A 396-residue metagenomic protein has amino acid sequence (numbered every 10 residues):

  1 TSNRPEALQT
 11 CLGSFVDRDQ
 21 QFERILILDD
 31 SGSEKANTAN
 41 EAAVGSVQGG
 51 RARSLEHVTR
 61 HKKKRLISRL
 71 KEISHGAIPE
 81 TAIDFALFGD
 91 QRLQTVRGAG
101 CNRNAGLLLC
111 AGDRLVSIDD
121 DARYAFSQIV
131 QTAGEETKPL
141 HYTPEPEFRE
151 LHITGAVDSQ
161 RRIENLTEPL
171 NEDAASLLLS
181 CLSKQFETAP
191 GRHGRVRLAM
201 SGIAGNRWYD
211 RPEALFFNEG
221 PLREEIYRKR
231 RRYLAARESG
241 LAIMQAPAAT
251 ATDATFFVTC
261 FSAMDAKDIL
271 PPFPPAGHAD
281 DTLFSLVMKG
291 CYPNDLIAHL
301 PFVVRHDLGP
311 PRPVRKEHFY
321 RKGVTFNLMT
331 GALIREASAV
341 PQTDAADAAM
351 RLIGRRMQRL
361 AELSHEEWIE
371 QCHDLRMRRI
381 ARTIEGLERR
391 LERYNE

Functional and structural regions predicted by a protein language model:
T1-T10, S31-G32: Active-site beta-to-alpha loop of glycosyltransferases that engages the nucleotide-sugar donor
G13-F22: Short, acidic, metal-binding catalytic loop of nucleotide-sugar glycosyltransferases
V16, P311-E396: Long, compositionally biased intrinsically disordered regions
K35-L109, I129-V130, E135: Active-site-proximal specificity loops/subdomain of glycosyltransferases
L115: Short aromatic/hydrophobic "clamp" motif used to bind/position activated sugar donors
P139-F256, C260: Extended catalytic-interface subdomain
H278-L283: Acidic donor-binding loop at a coil-to-helix junction in glycosyltransferase catalytic cores that engages
M288-V304: Catalytic donor-sugar/metal-binding loop of nucleotide-sugar-dependent glycosyltransferases
